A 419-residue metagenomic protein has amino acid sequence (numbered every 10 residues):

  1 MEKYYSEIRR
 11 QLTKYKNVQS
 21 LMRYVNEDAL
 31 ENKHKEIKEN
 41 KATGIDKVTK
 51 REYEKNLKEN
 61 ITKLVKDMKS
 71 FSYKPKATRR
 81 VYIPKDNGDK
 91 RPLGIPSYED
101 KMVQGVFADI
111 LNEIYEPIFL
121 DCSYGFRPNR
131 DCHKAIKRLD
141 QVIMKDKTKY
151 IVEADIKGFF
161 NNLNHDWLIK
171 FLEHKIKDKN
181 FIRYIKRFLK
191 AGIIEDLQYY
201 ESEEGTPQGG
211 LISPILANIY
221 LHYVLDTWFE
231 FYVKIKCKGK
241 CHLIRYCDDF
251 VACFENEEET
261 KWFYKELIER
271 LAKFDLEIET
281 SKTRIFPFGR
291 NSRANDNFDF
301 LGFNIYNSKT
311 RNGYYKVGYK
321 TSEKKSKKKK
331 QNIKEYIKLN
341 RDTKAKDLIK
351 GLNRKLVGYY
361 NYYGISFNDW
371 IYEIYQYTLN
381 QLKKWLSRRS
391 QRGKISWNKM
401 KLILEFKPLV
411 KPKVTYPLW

Functional and structural regions predicted by a protein language model:
M1-Y24, D28: Charged, compositionally biased N-terminal leader segments and the immediate start of the first structured element
V25, A77-R79, L189, T343-Y362: Core structural elements
H34-T49: Short, charged alpha-helical motifs in flexible N/C-terminal segments and linkers
D67-M68, S72-V81, D86, I118-R130 (+2 more regions): Conserved polymerase palm-domain catalytic core
K190, I278-K344: A conserved non-catalytic segment of reverse transcriptases and RNA-directed RNA polymerases corresponding to the late
E201-T206, K334-L348, G358-I371: Short, solvent-exposed helix-loop connector elements
H242-Y246, T283-R290, G351-K355, E373-L379 (+1 more regions): A glycine-rich phosphate-binding loop feature that marks nucleotide/adenosyl-phosphate handling sites
D369-W419: A terminal-accessory region detector
